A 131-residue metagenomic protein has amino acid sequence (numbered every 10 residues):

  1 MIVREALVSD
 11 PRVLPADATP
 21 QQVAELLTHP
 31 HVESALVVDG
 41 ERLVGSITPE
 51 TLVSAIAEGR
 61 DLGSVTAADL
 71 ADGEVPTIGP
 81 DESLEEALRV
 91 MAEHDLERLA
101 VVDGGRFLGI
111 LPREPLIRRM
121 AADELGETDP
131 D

Functional and structural regions predicted by a protein language model:
M1-D131: Tandem CBS (Cystathionine beta-synthase) repeat/Bateman regulatory domains
